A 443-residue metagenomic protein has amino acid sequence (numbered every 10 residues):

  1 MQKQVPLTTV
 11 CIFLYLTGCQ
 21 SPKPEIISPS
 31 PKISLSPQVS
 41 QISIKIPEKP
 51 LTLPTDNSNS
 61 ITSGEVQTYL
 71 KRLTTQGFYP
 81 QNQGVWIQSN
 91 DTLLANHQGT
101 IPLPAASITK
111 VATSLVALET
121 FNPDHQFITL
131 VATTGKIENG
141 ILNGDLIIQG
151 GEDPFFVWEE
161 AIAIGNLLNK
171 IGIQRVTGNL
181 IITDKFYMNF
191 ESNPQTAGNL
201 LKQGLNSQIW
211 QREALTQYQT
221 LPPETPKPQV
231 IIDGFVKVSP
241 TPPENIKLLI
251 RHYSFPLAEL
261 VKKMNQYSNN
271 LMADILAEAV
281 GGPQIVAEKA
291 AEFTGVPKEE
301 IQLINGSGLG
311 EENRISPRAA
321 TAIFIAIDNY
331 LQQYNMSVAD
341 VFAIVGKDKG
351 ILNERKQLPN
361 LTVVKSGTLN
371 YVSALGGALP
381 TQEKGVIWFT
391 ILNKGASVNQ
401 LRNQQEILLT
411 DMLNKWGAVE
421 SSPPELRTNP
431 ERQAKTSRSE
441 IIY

Functional and structural regions predicted by a protein language model:
L16-G18: C-terminal motif of bacterial Sec signal peptides marking the signal peptidase cleavage site
Q20-P22: Bacterial signal peptide processing site
I26-I27, I33-N90, L94-P102, G165-K170: Beta-lactamase-like hydrolase cores
L51-S60, N96-A105, L146-F155, I246-R251 (+5 more regions): Second-shell loop/turn segments in exported
N96, V280-Y443: Small-residue-rich helix-loop
A105-D124, L180, M264, F389: Active-site SXXK
E119-T134, Y334-A339: Short, well-structured active-site flanking segments
R175, F186-Y187, E191-V341, D348 (+1 more regions): A small/polar active-site loop signature that marks catalytic segments
